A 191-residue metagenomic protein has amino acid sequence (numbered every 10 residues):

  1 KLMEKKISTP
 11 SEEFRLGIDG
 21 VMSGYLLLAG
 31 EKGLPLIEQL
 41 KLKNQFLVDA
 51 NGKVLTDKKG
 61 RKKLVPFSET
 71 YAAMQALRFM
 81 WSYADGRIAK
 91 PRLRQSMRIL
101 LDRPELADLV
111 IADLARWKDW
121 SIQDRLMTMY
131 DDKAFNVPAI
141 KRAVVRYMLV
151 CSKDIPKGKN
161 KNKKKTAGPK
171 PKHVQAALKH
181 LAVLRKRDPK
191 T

Functional and structural regions predicted by a protein language model:
K1-I7, G30-K43, L47-K58, A84-R98 (+3 more regions): Amphipathic alpha-helical scaffolding segments comprising HEAT/armadillo-like alpha-solenoid repeats
K1-R15, D19-Y25, L64, A76 (+2 more regions): Extended alpha-solenoid helical-repeat scaffolds
M3-E4, D19, A50-K59, F67 (+5 more regions): Exposed acidic/polar residues on beta-strands and adjacent loops within beta-sheet cores, strongest in beta-propeller
L16-L28, K59-D85, D108-W117, A139-D154: Structural detector for internal amphipathic alpha-helices that build alpha-solenoid repeat scaffolds
V48-K53, F135-R142: Boundary/linker segments of alpha-helical solenoid repeat arrays
L100-V137: Active-site/pore-lining binding-face segments in mid-to-C-terminal subdomains
A139-T191: Eukaryotic acidic, Ser/Thr-rich intrinsically disordered low-complexity regions
